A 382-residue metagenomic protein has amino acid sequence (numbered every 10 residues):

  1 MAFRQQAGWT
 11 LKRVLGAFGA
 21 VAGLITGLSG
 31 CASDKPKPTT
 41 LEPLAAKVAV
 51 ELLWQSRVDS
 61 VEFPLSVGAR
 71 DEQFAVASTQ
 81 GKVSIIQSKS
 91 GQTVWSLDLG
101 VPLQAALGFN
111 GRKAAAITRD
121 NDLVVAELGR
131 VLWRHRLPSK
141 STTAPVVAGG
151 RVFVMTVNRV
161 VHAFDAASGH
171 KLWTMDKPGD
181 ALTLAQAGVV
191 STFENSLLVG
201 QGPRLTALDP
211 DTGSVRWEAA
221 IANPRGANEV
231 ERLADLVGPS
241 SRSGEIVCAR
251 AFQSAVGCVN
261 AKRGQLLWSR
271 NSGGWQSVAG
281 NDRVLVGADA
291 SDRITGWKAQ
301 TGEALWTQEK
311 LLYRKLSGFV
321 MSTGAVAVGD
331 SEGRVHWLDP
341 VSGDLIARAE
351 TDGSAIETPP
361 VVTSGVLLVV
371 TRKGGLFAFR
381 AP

Functional and structural regions predicted by a protein language model:
F3-F18: Bacterial N-terminal signal peptides that target proteins for export
L28-G30: C-terminal motif of bacterial Sec signal peptides marking the signal peptidase cleavage site
K35-T39, L44-G68, W95-G111, L132-A148 (+5 more regions): Extracytoplasmic beta-rich repeat domains
S78-T79, T118-R119, T156-V157, G200-G202 (+4 more regions): Structural signature of WD-repeat beta-propellers
Q87-S90, E127-R130, D165-S168, P210-T212 (+4 more regions): Short loop/turn segments that connect beta-strands within beta-propeller blades
A290, T295, E303-W337: Loop/turn-rich, solvent-exposed surfaces of beta-rich toroidal or solenoidal domains
